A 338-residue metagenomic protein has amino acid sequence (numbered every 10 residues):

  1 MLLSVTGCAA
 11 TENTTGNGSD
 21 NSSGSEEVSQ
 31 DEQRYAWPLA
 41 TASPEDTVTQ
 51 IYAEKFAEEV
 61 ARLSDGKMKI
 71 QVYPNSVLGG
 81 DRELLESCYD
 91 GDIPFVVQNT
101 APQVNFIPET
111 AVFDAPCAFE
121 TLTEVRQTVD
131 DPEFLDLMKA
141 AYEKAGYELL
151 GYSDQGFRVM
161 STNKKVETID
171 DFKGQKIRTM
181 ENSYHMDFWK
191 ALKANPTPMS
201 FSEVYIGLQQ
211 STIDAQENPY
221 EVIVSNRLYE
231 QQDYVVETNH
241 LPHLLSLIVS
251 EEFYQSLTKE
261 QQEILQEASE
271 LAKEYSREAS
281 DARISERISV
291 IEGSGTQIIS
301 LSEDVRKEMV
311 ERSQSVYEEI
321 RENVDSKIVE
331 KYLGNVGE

Functional and structural regions predicted by a protein language model:
L2-V5: Bacterial Sec-type N-terminal signal peptides, specifically the leucine/valine-rich hydrophobic h-region
C8-D20, G24-E124, E133, Y142-E338: N-terminal secretory/targeting leader peptides
Q127: Short beta-strand-centered segments that line the small-molecule binding cleft or hinge of alpha/beta clamshell
